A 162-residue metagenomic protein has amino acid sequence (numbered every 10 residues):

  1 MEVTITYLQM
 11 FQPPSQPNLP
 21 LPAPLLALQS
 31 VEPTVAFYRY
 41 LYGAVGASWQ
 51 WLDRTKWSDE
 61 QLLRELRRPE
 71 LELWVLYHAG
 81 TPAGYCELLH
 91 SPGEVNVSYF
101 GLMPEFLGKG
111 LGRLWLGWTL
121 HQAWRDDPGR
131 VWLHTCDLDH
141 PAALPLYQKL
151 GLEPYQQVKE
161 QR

Functional and structural regions predicted by a protein language model:
M1-A27: Acyl-donor-binding surface of acyltransferase catalytic domains
V3-L8, H134, E153-R162: Conserved catalytic-core motifs of GNAT/GCN5-like acyltransferases
P22-R54: Short amphipathic alpha-helix that is part of the acyltransferase structural core
E72-C86: Conserved beta-hairpin
G93-E105: Conserved acetyl-CoA binding element of GNAT-fold acetyltransferases
L102, G108-A123, L144-K149: Conserved acetyl-CoA-binding loop-helix of GNAT-fold acetyltransferases
L107, L133-A143, E160-R162: Conserved beta-strand-loop-alpha-helix junction that forms the acyl-donor binding cleft
A123-T135: Conserved GNAT acetyl-CoA-binding A-motif
